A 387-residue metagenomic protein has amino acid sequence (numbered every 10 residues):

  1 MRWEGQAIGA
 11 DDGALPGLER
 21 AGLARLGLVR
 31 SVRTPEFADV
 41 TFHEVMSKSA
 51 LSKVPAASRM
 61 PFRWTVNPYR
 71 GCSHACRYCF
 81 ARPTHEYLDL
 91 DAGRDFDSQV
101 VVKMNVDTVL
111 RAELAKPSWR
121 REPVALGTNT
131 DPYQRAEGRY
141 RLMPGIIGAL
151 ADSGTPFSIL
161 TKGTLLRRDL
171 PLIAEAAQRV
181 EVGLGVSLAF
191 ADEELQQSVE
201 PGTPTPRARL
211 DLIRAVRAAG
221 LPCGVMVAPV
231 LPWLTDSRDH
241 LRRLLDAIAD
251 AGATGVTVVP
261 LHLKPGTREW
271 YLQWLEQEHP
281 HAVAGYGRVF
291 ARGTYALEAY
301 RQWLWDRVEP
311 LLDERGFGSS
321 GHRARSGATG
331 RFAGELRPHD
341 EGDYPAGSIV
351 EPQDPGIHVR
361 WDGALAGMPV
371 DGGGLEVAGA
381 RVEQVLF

Functional and structural regions predicted by a protein language model:
M1-T65, R77, R323, I349-F387: Flexible, acidic/Gly-rich N-terminal and inter-domain linker regions that tether and position cofactor-handling modules
R33-R70, H74-G185, A189-Q197, P206-D211 (+1 more regions): Conserved Radical SAM active-site core
V109, A149, A215, W303 (+1 more regions): Amphipathic alpha-helical segments that form well-ordered structural scaffolds and often line/cohere around active
Y140, A174-L188, D236-G252, E276-H281 (+1 more regions): Short, electropositive alpha-helical surface patch
Y140, P144, T203-L210, R238 (+3 more regions): Non-membrane alpha-helical structural segments and their capping/turn regions in soluble enzymes
E194-E200, P229-D236, T254-Y295, S326-A333: Flexible glycine/acidic-rich beta-alpha junction loops that bind and position SAM and/or redox cofactors in anaerobic
R207-T267, V308-R315: Conserved C-terminal portion of the radical SAM core fold that forms the substrate/S-adenosylmethionine-binding
Q277-G285, R292-G367, G379-F387: C-terminal accessory extensions appended to soluble enzyme cores
